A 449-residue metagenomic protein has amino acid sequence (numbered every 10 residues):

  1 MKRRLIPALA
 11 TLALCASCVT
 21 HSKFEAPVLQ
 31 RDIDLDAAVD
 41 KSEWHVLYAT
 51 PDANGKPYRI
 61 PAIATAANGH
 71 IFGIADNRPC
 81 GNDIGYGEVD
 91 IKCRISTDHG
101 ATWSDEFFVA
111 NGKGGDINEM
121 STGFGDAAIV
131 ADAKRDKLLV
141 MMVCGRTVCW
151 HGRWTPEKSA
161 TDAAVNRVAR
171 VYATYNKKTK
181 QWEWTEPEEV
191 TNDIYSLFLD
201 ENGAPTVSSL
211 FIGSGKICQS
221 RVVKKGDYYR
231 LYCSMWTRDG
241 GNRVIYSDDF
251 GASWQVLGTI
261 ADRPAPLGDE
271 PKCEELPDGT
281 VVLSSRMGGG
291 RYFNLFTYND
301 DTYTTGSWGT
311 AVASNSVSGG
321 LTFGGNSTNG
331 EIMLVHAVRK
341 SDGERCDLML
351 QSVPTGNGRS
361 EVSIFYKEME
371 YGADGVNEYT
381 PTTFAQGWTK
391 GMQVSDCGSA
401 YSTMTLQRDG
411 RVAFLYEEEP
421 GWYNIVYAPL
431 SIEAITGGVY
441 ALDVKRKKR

Functional and structural regions predicted by a protein language model:
M1-L5, L14-A38: Bacterial Sec-dependent N-terminal signal peptides
A26-R449: Asp-box/BNR beta-propeller blade signature and adjacent active/binding-site loops in extracellular glycan-interacting
